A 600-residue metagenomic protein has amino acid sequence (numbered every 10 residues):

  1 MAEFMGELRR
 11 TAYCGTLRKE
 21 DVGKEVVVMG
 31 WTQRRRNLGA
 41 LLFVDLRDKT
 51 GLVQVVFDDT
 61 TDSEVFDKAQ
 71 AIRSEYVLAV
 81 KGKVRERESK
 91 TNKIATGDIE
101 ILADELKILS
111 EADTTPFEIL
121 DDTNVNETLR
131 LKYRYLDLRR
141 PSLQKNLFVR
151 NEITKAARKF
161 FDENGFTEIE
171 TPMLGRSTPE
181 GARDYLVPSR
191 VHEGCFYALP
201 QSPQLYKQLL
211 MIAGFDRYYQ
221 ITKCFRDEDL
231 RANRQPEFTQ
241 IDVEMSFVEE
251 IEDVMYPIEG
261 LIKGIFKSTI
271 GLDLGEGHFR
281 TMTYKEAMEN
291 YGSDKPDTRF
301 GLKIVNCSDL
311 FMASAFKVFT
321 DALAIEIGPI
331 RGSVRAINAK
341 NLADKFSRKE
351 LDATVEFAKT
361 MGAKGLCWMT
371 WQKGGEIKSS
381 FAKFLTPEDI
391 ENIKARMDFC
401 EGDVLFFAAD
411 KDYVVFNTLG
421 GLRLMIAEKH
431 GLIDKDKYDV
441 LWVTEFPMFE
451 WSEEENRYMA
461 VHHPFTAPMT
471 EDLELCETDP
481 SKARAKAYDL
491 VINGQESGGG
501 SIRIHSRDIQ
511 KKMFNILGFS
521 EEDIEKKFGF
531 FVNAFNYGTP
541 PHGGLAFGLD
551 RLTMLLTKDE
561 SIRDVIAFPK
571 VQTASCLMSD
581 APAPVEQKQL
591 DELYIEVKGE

Functional and structural regions predicted by a protein language model:
M1-E600: Class II aminoacyl-tRNA synthetase catalytic cores and aaRS-like
